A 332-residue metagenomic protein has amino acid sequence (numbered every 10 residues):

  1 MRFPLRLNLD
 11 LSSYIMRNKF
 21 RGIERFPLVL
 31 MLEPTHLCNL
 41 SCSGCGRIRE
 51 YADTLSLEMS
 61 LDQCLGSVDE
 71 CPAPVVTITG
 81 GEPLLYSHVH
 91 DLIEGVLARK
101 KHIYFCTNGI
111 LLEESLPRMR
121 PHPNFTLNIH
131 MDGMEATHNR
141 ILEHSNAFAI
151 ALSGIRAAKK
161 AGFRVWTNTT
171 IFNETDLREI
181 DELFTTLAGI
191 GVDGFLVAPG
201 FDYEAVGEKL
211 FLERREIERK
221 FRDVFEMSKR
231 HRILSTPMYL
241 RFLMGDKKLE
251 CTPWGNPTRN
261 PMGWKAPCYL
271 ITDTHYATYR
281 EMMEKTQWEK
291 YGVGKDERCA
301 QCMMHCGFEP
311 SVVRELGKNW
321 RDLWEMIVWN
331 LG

Functional and structural regions predicted by a protein language model:
R2-R118, H122-P123, E315, E325 (+1 more regions): Conserved alpha-helical substructure of the radical SAM core
I48, T79, H130, A198 (+2 more regions): Conserved residues at the C-terminal ends of beta-strands
M59-S60, R99, P123, N128-D132 (+4 more regions): Radical SAM enzyme [4Fe-4S]-AdoMet core and its adjacent flexible, acidic and glycine-rich loops/tails across
L85-Y86, L112, N173-D176, H275-Y276: Alpha-helix N-cap/loop-to-helix initiation residues
S115, T137-I141: Short, charged, surface-exposed secondary-structure boundary motifs
R232-G332: Accessory C-terminal segments flanking Radical SAM cores
